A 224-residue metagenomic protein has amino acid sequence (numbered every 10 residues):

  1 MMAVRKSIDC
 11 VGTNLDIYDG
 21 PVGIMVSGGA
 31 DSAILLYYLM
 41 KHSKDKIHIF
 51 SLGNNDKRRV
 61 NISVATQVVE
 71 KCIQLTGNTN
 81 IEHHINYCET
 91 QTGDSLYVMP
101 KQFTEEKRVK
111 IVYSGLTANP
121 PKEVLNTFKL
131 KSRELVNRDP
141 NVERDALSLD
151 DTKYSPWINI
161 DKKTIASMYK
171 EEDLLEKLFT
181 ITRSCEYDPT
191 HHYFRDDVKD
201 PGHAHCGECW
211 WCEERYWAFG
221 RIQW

Functional and structural regions predicted by a protein language model:
M1-W224: Nucleotide-activated chemistry modules centered on ATP-dependent adenylation/adenylyltransferase
